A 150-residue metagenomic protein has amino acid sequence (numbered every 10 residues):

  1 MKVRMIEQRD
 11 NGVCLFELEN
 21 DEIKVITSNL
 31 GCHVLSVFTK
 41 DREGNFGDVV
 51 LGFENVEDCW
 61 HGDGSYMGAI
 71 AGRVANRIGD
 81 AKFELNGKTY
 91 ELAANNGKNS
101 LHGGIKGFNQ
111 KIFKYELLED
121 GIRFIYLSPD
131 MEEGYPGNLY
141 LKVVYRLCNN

Functional and structural regions predicted by a protein language model:
M1-N150: Surface-exposed acidic/polar loop and edge beta-strand patches at domain peripheries
